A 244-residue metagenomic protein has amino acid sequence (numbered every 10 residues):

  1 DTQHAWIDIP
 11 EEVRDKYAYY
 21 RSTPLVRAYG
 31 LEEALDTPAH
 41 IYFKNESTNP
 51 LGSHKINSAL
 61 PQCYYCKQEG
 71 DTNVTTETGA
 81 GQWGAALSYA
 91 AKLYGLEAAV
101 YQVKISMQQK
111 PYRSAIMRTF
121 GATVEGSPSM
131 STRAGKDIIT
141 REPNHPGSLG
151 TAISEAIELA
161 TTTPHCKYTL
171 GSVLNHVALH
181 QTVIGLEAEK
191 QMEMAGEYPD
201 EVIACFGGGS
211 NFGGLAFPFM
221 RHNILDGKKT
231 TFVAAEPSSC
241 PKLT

Functional and structural regions predicted by a protein language model:
D1-T244: PLP-dependent amino-acid enzyme catalytic core
